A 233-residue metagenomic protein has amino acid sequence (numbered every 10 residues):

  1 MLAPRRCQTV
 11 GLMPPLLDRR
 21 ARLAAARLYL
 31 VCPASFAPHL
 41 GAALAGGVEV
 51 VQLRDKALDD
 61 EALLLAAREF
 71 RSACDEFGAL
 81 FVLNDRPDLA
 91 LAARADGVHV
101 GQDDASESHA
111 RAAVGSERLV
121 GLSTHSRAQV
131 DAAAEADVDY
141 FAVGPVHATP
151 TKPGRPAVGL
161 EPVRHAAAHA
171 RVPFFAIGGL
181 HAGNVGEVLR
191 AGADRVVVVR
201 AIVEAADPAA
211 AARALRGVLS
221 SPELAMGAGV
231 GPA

Functional and structural regions predicted by a protein language model:
L2-E107, A112-D139, R155-V158, H165-F174 (+3 more regions): Conserved N-terminal beta1-alpha1 strand-loop-helix module at the mouth
P150-G154: Short, glycine/charged-rich beta-strand-loop motifs at protein surfaces that mediate ligand recognition and catalysis
